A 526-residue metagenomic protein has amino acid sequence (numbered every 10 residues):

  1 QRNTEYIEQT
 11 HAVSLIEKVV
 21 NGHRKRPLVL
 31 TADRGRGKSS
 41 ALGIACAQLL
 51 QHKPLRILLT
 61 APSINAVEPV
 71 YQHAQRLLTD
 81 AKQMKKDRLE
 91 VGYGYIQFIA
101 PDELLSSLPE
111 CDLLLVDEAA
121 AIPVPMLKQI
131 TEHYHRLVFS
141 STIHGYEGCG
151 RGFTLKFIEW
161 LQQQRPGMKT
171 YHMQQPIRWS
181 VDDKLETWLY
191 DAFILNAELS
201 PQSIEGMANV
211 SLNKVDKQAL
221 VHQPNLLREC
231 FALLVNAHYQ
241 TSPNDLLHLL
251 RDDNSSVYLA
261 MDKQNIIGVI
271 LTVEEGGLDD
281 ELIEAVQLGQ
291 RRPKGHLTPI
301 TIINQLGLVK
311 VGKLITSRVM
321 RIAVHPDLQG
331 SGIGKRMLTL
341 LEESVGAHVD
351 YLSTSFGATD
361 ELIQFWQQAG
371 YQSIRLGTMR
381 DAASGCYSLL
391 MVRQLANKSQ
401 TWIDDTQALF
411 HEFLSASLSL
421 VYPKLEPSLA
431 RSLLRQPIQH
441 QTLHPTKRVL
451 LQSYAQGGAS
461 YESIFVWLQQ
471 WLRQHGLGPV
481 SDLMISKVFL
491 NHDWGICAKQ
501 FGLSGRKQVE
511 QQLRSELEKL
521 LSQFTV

Functional and structural regions predicted by a protein language model:
Q1-N3, Q75, A81-G94, I99-S107 (+5 more regions): Terminal substrate-recognition subdomain of acyl/acetyltransferases
R2-R26: N-terminal pre-P-loop "Q-motif" helix
E8, D33, P62: P-loop (Walker A) phosphate-binding loop of NTP-binding proteins
H23-V29, L55, S255-S256: Pre-Walker A (Motif I) flank of P-loop NTPase domains
P27-S40: Walker A/P-loop nucleotide-binding motif
S40-I44, R321-S344: Conserved acetyl-CoA-binding loop-helix of GNAT-fold acetyltransferases
L55-Y71: Conserved RecA-like ASCE P-loop NTPase motor core of nucleic-acid helicases/translocases
N254-T272, D280: Conserved beta-hairpin
